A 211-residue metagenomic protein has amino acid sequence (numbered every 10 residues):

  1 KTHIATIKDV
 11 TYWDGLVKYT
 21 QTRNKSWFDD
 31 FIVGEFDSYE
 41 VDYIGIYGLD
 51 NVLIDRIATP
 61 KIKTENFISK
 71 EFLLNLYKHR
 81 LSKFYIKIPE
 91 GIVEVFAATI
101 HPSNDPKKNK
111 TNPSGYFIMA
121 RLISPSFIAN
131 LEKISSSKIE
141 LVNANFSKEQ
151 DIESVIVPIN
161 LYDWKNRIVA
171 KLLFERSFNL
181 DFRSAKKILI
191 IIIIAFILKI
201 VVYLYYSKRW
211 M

Functional and structural regions predicted by a protein language model:
T2-D9, G34-L53, S82-Y85, S114-I123 (+2 more regions): Short N-terminal helix-loop-first-beta-strand/juxtamembrane motif that initiates sensory/input modules
T2-E71, N75-Y77: Extracytoplasmic/periplasmic sensory segments of membrane signal-transduction proteins
V17-D29, S136-F146, E175: Short, positively charged
G48, Y162-D163: Short, acidic, Ser/Thr-enriched surface-loop or helix-capping motifs
I57-T59, A97, L173-F174: Short clusters of small/polar residues that mark proteolytic maturation junctions
H79-K83, E90-K107, G115, Q150-Y162 (+1 more regions): A short beta-strand signature within small-molecule sensing/ligand-binding domains used in signal transduction
N130-E132, K171-A195: Membrane-interface helix-start motif
A195-M211: Cytosolic-side ends of inner-membrane transmembrane helices, especially those that anchor bacterial signal-transduction
